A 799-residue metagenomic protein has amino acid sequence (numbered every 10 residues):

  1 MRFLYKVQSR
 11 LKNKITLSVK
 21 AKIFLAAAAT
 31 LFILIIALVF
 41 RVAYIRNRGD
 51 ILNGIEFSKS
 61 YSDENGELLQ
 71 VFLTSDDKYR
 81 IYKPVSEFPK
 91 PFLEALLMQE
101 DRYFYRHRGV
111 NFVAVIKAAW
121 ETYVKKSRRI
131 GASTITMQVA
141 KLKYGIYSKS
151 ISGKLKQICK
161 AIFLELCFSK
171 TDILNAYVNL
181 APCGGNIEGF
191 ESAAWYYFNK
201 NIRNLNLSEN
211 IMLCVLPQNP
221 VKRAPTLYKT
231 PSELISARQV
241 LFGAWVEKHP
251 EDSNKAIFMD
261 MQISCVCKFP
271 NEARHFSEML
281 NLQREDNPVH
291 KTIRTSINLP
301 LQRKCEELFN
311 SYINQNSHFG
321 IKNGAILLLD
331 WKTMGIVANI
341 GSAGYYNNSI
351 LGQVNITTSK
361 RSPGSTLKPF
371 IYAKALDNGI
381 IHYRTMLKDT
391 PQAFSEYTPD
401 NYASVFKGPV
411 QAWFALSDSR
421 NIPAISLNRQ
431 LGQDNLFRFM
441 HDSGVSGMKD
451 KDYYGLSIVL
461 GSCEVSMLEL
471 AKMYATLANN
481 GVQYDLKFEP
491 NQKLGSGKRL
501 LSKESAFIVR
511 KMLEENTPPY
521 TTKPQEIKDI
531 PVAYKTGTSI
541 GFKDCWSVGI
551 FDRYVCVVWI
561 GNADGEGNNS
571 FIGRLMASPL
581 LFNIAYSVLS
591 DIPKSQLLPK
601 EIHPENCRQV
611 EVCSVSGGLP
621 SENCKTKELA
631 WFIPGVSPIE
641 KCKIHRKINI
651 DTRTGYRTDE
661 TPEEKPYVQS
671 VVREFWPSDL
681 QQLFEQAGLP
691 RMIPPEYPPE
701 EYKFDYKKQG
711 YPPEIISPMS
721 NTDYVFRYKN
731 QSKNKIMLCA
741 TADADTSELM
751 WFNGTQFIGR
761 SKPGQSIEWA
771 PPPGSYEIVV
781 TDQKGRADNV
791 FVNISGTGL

Functional and structural regions predicted by a protein language model:
R2-S62, Y123: N-terminal type II signal-anchor transmembrane helix that functions as the membrane-insertion/stop-transfer segment
I33-I36, S127-R303, E307, D400 (+3 more regions): Non-catalytic, structured segments within soluble enzyme domains
E67-I81, S192, P225-L227, L282-V289 (+7 more regions): Short pre-catalytic segments that frame enzyme active sites
V124-K149, R203, C267-E285, I381-L436 (+2 more regions): Conserved catalytic neighborhood of penicillin-recognizing serine enzymes
T295-N316, L328-D330, N339, N347-I356 (+3 more regions): A penicillin-recognizing enzyme superfamily signal
Y702-I736, G798-L799: Short, compositionally biased P/S/T/A/G/V-rich stretches that sit at domain boundaries
Q756-P763: Short beta-strand segments within Ig-like beta-sandwich modules, predominantly Fibronectin type-III
R786-G796: Edge beta-strands of extracellular beta-sandwich domains
